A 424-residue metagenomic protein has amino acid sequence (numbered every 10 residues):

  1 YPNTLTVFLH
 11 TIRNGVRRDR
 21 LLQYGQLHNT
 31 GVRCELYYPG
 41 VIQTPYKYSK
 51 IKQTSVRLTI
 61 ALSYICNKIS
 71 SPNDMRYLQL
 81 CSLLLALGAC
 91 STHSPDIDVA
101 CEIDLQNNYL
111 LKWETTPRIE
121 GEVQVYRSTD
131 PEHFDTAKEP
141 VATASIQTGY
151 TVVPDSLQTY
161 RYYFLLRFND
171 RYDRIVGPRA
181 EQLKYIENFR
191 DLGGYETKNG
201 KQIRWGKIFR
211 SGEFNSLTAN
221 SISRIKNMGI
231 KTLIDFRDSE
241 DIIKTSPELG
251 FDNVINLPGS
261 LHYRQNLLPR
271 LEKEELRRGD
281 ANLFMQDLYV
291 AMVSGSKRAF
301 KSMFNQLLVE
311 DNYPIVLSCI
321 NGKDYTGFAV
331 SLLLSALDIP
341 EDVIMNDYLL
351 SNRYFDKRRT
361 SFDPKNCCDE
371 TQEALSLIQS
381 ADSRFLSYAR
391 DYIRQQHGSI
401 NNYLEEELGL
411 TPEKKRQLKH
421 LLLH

Functional and structural regions predicted by a protein language model:
P2, L9, Y38-P39, S49: Short hydrophobic targeting helices and cationic amphipathic motifs that mediate membrane/organellar targeting
T4-T6, T11, T30: Short linear motifs in low-complexity or flexible loops
Q23: Detector for the Zn2+-coordinating histidines of canonical Cys2His2
Q43, K50-Q53, K68: Charged/polar low-complexity intrinsically disordered segments
R76-L83: Sec-dependent signal peptide recognition, specifically the positively charged N-region followed immediately by
L84-S91: Hydrophobic h-region of N-terminal signal peptides that target proteins for export in Gram-negative bacteria
S91-V316, A329-H424: Cys-dependent protein tyrosine phosphatase-like superfamily
